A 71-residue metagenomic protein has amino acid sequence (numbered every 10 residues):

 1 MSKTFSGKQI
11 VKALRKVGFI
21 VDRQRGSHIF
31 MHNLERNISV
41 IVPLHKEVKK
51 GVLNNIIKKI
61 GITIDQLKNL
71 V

Functional and structural regions predicted by a protein language model:
M1-Q24, I38: N-terminal first-folded block
K8, K46-V71: C-terminal structural segments of small proteins and small subunits
F19, F30, G51-V52: Intrinsic disorder/low-complexity signature
M31-E35: Active-site beta-strand termini and strand-to-loop segments that position acidic
